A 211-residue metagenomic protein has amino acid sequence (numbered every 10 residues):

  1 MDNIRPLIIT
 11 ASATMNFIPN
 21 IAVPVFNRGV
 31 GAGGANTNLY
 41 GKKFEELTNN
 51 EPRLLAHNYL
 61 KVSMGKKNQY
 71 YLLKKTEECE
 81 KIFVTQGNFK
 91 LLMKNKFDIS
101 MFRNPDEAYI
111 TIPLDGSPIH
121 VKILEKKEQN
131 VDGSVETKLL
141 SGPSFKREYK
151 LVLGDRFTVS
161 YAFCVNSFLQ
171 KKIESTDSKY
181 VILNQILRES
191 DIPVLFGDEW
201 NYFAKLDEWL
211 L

Functional and structural regions predicted by a protein language model:
M1-K67: Nuclease-adjacent, charged terminal/linker segments that flank catalytic cores
I4-A11, F83, L206-L210: Generic hydrophobic, helix-prone segments enriched in Leu/Val/Ile
K43-L60, T111, K146-L153, L183-L187: Hydrophobic, Leu/Ile/Phe/Ala-enriched alpha-helical segments that form helix-helix packing faces
H57-S117: Active-site metal-binding core of divalent-cation-utilizing nuclease and nuclease-like domains
S117, E128-S175: Catalytic cores of nucleic-acid endonucleases
H120-I123: Structural motif
K126-E128, E199: Active-site donor-binding loop signature of nucleotide-sugar glycosyltransferases
T158-L211: Domain-level recognition of nuclease-like catalytic cores that cleave nucleotide substrates
